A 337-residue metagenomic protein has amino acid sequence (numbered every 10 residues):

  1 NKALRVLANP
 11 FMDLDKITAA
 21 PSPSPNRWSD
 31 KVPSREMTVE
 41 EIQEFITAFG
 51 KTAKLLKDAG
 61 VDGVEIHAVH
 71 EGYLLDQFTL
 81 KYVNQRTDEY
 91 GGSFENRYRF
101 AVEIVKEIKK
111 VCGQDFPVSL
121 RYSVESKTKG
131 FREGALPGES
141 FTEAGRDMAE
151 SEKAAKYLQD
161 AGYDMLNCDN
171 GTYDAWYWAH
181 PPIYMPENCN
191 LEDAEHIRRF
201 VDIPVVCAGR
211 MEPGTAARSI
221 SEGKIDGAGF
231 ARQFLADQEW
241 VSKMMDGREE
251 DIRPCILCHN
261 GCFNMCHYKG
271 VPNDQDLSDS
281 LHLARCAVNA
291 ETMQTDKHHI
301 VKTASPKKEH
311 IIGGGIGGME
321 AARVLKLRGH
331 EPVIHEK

Functional and structural regions predicted by a protein language model:
N1-I312, I316-P332: Flavin-dependent oxidoreductase catalytic cores
I334-K337: Conserved acidic E/D residue at the C-terminus of a beta-strand in Rossmann-like folds
